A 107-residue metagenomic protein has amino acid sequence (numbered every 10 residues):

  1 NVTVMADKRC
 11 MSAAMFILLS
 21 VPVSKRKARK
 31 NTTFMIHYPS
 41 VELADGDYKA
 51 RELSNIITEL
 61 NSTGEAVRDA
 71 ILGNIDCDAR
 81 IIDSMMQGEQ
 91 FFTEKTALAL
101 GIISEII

Functional and structural regions predicted by a protein language model:
N1-D45, M86: Glycine-rich beta-to-alpha active-site loop
E42-I107: Charged, glycine-interspersed solvent-exposed loop segments at helix/strand-loop junctions that cap or gate access
